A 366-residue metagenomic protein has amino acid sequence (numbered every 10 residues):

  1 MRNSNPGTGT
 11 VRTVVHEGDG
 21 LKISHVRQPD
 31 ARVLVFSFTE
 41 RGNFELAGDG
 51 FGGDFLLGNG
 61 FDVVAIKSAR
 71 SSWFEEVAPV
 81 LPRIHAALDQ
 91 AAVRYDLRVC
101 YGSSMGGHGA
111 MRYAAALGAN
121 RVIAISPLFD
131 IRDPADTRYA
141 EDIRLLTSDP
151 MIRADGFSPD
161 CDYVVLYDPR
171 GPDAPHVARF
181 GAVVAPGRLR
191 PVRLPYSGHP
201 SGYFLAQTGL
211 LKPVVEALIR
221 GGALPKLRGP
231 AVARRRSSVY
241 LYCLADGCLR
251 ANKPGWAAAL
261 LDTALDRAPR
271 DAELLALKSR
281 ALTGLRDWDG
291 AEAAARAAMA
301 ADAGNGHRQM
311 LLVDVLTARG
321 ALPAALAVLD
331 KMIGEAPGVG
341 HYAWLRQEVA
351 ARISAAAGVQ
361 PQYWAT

Functional and structural regions predicted by a protein language model:
G7-G60: Short, surface-exposed "cap/lid" segments of acyl-processing enzymes
A135-Y203: The feature captures the conserved acid-bearing segment of alpha/beta-hydrolase catalytic domains
R235, A268-R270, A303, P337-G338: Short coil turns that delineate tetratricopeptide repeat
Y240, L274, R308, H341-Y342: TPR alpha-solenoid repeat register
